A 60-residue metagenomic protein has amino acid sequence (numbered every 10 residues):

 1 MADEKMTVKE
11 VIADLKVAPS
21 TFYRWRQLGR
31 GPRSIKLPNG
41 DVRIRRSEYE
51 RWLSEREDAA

Functional and structural regions predicted by a protein language model:
M1-D3: A detector for short, charged/polar N-terminal pre-domain segments
V8, D14-V42: Major-groove DNA-recognition helix of helix-turn-helix-type DNA-binding domains
V8-K9, S47: Residues within the helices of the helix-turn-helix
S47-A60: A short, Lys/Arg-enriched interface patch at domain edges and termini
